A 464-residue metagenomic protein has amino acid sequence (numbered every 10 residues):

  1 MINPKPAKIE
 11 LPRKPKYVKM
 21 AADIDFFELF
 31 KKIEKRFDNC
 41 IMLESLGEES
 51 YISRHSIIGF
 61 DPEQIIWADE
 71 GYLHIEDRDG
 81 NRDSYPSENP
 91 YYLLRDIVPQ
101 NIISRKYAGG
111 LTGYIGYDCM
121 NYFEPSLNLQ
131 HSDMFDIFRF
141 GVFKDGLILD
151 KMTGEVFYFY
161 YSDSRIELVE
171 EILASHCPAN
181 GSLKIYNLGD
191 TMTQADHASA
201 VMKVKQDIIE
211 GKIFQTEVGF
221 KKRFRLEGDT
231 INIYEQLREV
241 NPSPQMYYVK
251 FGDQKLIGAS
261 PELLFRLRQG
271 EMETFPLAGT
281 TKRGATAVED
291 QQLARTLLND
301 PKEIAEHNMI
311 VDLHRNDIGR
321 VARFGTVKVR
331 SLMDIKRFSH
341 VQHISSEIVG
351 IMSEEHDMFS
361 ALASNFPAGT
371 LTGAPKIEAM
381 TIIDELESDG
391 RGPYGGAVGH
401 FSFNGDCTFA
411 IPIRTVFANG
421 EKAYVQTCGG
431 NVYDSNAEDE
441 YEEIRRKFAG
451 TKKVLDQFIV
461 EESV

Functional and structural regions predicted by a protein language model:
M1-V464: Extended alpha-helical targeting/anchoring segments, especially N-terminal organellar/secretory targeting helices
